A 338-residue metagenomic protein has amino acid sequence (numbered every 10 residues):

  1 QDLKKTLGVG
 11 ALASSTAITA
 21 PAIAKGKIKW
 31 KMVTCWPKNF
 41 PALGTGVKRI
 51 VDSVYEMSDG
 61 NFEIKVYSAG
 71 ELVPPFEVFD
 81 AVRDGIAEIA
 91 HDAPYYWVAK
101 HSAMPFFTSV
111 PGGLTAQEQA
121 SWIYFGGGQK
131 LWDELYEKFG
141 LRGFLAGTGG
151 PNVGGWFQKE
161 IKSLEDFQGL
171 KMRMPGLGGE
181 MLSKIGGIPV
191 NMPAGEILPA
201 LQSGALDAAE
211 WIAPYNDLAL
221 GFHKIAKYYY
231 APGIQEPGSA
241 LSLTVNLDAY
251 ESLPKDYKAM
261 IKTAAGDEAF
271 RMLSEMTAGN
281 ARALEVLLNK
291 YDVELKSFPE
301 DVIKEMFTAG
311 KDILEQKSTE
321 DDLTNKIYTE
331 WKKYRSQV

Functional and structural regions predicted by a protein language model:
Q1-L7: Bacterial N-terminal signal peptides that target proteins for export
G8-S15, I23-Q119, Q129-V338: N-terminal secretory/targeting leader peptides
Y124-G127: Core domains of carbohydrate- and sulfate-ester-processing enzymes
